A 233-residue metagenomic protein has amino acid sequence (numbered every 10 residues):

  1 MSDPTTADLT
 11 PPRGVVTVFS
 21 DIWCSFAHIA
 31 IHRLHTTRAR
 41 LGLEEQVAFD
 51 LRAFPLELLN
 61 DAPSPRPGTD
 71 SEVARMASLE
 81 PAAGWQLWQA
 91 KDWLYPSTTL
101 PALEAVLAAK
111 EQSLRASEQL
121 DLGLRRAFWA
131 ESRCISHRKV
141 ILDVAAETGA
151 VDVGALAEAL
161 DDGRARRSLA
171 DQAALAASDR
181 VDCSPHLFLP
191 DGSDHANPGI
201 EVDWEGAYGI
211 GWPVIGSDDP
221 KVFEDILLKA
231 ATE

Functional and structural regions predicted by a protein language model:
M1-A7: A short, compositionally biased domain-edge/stem linker segment
P11, L100, V181-D182: A generic fold-level signal
P11-T17: Extreme N-terminal starter segment of soluble prokaryotic enzymes
S20-W23: Short pre-active-site segment immediately N-terminal to redox-active cysteine/selenocysteine motifs in thiol-based
F26: Short, cysteine/histidine-rich loop/knuckle motifs that typically chelate Zn2+
I29-R133, H137-R138, D225, K229-A230: Structural alpha/beta surface segment adjacent to cysteine/selenocysteine redox centers across thiol/disulfide enzymes
A30-A39, G123-E233: C-terminal cap of thioredoxin/glutaredoxin-like
